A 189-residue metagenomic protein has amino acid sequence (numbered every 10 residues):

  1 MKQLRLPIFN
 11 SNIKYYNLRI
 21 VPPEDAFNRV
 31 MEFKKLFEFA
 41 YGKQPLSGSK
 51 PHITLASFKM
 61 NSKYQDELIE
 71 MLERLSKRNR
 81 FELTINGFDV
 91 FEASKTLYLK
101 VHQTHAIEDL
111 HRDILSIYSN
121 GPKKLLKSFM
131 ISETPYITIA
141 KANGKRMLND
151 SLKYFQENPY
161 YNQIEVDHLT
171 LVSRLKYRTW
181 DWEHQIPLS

Functional and structural regions predicted by a protein language model:
M1-E82, H105-E165, W180-S189: Basic, often amphipathic N-terminal segments
S57, K100, S173: Pocket-edge structural micro-motifs
I85-G87, H168: Extracellular/lumenal ectodomain signal focusing on beta-strand-rich modules and carbohydrate-recognition contexts
S94-T96, K100, H105: Charge-rich, low-complexity N-terminal segments
D167-K176: Short beta-strand segments and strand-loop junctions that repeat across beta-rich extracellular domains
